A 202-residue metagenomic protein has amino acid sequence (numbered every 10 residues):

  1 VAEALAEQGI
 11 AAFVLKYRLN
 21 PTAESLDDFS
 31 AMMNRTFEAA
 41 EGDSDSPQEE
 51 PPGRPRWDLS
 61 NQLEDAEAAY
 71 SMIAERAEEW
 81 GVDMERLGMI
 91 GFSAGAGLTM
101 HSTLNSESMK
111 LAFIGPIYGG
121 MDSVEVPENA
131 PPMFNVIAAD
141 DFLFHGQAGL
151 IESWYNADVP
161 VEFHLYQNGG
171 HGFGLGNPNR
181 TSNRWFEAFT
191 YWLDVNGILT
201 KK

Functional and structural regions predicted by a protein language model:
V1-V14, E152: Short amphipathic alpha-helix adjacent to the substrate-entry channel of hydrolases
Q8-F13, M84-R86, M109-F113, A130-P132 (+1 more regions): Loop/turn elements at helix/coil->beta-strand transitions in domains of secreted/extracellular proteins
A11, K16-A23, G120, Q167-G169: Short beta-to-alpha linker loops that shape the active-site pocket of alpha/beta-hydrolase fold enzymes
D27-E78, W185-E187: Alpha/beta-hydrolase active-site loop
S30, Y155, V159-K202: C-terminal catalytic histidine-bearing segment of alpha/beta-hydrolase fold enzymes
W57-A130: Primarily recognizes the serine-hydrolase "nucleophile elbow" in alpha/beta-hydrolase and SGNH/GDSL folds
F134-I137: Short beta-strand/loop motif that positions the catalytic acidic residue of the alpha/beta-hydrolase fold
A139-H145: Acidic catalytic loop of the alpha/beta-hydrolase fold
